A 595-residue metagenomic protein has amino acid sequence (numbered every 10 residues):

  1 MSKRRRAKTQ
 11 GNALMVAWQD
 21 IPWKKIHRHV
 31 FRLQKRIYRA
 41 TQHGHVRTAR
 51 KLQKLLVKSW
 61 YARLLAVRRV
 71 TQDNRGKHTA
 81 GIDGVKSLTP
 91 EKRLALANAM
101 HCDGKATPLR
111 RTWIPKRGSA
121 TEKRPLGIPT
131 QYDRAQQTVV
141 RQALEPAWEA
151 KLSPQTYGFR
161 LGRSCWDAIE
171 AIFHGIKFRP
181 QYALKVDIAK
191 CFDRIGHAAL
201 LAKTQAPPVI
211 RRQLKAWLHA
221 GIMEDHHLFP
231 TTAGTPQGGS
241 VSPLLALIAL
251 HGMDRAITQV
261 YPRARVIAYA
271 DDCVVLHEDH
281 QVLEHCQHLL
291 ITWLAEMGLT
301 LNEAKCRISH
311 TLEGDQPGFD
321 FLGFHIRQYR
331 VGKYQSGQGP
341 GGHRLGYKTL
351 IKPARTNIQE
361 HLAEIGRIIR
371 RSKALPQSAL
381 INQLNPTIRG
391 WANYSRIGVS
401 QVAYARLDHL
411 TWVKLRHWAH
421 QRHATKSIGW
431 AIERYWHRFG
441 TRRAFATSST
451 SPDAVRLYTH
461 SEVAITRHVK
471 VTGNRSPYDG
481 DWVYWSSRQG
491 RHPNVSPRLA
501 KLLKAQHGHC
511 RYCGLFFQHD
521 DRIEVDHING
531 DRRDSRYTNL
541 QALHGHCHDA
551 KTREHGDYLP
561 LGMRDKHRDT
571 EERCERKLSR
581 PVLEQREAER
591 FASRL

Functional and structural regions predicted by a protein language model:
V16-G76, Q142-G158: Charged boundary/loop elements
N74-L88, T107-Q137, K151-S164, L184-K185 (+1 more regions): Short, conserved non-catalytic motifs in the polymerase core
K151-Q155, F159-R163, D167-E313, G318: Conserved polymerase palm-domain catalytic core
H219, M297-P376, T387: A conserved non-catalytic segment of reverse transcriptases and RNA-directed RNA polymerases corresponding to the late
L407-G490, N494-R498: Extended C-terminal regions of large enzymes
G514-G545, K551-Y558: Histidine-centered nuclease catalytic patch
